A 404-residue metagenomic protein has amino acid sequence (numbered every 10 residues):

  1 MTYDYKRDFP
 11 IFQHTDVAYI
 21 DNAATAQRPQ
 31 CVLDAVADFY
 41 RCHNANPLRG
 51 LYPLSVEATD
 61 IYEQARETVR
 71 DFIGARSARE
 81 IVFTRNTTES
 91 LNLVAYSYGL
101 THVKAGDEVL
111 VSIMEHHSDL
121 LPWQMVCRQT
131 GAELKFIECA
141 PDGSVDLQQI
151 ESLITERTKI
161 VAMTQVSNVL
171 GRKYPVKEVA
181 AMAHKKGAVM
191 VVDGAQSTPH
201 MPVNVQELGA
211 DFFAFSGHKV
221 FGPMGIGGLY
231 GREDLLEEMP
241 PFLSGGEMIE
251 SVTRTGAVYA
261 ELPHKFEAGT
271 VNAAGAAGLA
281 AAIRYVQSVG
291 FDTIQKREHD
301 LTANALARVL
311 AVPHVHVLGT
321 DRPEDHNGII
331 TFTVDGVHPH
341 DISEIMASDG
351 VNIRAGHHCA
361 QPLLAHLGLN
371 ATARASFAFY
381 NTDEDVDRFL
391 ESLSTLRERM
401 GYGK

Functional and structural regions predicted by a protein language model:
M1-K404: Pyridoxal 5′-phosphate
